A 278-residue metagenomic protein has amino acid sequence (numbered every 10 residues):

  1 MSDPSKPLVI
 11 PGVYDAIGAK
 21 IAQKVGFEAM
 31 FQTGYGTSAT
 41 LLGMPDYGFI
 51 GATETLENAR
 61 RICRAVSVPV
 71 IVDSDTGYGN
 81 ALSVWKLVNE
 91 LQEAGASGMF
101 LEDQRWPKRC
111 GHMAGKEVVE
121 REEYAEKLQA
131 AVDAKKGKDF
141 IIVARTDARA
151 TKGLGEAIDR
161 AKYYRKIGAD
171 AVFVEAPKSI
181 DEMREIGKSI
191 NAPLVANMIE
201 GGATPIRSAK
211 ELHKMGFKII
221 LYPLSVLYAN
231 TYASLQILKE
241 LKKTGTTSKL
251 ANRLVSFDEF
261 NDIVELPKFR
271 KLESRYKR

Functional and structural regions predicted by a protein language model:
M1-Y222, Y228-E240, Y276-R278: Alpha/beta enzyme core
V226-R278: Extended, intrinsically disordered, low-complexity segments
